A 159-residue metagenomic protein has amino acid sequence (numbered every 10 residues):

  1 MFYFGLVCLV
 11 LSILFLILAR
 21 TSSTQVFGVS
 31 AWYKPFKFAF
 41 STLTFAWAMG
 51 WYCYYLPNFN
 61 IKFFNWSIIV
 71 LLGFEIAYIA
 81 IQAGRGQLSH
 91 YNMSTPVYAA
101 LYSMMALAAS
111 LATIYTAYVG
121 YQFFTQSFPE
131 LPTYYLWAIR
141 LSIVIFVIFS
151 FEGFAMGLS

Functional and structural regions predicted by a protein language model:
M1-R20, W32-Y55, W66-G84, M104-Y121 (+1 more regions): Hydrophobic cores of alpha-helical transmembrane segments in multi-pass integral membrane proteins
I17-P35, R85-L101, S159: Membrane-interface interhelical loops and short amphipathic "cap" helices that link adjacent transmembrane segments
Q25, C53-P57, Q122-P129: Membrane-water interface regions at transmembrane-helix termini and the short interhelical loops of multi-pass membrane
W51-K62, M93: Membrane-helix interface linkers and caps
N60-I68, S127-I148: Interfacial segments of alpha-helical transmembrane regions
H90-E130: Internal, conserved structured core segments that host functional sites
